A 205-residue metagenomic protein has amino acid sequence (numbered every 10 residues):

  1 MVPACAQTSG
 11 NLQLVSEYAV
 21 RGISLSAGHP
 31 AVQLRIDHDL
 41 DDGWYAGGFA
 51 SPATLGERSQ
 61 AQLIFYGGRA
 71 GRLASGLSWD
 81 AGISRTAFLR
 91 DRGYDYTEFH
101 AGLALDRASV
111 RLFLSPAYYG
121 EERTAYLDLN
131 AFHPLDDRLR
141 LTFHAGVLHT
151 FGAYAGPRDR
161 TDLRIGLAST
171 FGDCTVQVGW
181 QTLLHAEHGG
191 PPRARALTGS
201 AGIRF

Functional and structural regions predicted by a protein language model:
C5-T54, V147: Short glycine/proline- and aromatic-enriched beta-strand/turn motifs that initiate or cap beta-hairpins
T8-G10, D42-A46, S75-A81, R107-L112 (+2 more regions): Repeated loop/turn-to-beta-strand initiation elements of outer-membrane beta-barrel proteins
L14-V20, A50-T54, G71, R85-L89 (+6 more regions): Transmembrane beta-strands of outer-membrane beta-barrel pores
G28-V32, S59-L63, L77, G93-F99 (+4 more regions): Residues that define the transmembrane beta-barrel architecture of outer-membrane proteins
R35-D37, Y66-G68, G82, H100-G102 (+3 more regions): Outer-membrane beta-barrel architecture
W44-G93: Surface-exposed loop and membrane-interface regions of Gram-negative outer-membrane beta-barrel proteins
Y94-F151: Detector for outer-membrane/organellar transmembrane beta-barrel domains, recognizing the amphipathic beta-strand
D106, I165-T175, P191-F205: Outer-membrane beta-barrel "beta-signal"
